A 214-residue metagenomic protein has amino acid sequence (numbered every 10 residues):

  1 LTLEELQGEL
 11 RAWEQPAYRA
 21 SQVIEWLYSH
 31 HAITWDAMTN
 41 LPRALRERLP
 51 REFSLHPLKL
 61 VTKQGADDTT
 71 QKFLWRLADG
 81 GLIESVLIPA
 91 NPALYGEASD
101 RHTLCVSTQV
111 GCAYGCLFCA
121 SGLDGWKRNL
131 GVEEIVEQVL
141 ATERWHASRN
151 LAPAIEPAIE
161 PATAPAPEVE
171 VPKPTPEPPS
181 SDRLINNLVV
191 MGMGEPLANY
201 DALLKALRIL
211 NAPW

Functional and structural regions predicted by a protein language model:
L1-H102: Flexible, acidic/Gly-rich N-terminal and inter-domain linker regions that tether and position cofactor-handling modules
I88-V110, Y114-W214: Conserved Radical SAM active-site core
